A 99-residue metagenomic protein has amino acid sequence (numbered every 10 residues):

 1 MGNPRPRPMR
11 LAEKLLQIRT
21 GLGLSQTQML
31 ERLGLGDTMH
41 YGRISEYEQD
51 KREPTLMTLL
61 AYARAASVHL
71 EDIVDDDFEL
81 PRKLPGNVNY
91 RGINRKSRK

Functional and structural regions predicted by a protein language model:
M1-L22: A short, Lys/Arg-rich alpha-helix, primarily the initiator
G2-R5, R64, V74-K99: Short, charged recognition helix plus adjacent turn of helix-turn-helix-like nucleic-acid-binding domains
R10-E13, G23-L24, M39, P54-M57: Residue-level signal for the short linker/turn that defines the boundary of a DNA-recognition helix
K14, R43-E46, D72: Residue-level recognition of specific faces of alpha-helices
T27, T38, G42, E71: Key DNA-contact positions within bacterial/archaeal DNA-binding proteins
M29-L33, Y62: Short alpha-helical "recognition helix" segments of helix-turn-helix
G34-E53: Recognition helix of helix-turn-helix/homeodomain-like DNA-binding domains that insert into the DNA major groove
K51, T55-D72: DNA major-groove recognition helix of helix-turn-helix/homeodomain DNA-binding modules
